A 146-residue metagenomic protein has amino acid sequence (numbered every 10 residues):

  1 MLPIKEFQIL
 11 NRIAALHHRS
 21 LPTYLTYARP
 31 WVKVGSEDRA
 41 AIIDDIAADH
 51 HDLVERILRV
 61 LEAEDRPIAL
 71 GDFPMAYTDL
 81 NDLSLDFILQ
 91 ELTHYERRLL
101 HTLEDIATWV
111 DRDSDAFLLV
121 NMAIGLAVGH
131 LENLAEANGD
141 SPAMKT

Functional and structural regions predicted by a protein language model:
M1-A47: N-terminal leader/targeting helix
P3-L10, L85, D140-T146: Membrane-interacting alpha-helical segments
I9-L16, S20-Y27, T78-L126, H130: Acidic/histidine-rich alpha-helical segments that form the ligand environment of transition-metal centers
Y27-G35, I106-V110, N138-S141: Secondary-structure edge/capping motif, primarily at the C-terminal ends of alpha-helices and the immediately following
V34, A63-D72, Y95-L100, D113 (+1 more regions): Short alpha-helical linear motifs
E37-G71, N133-P142: Conserved alpha-helical segments that form or flank metal/cofactor-binding pockets of metalloenzymes
E55-H94: Carboxylate-rich helix-loop segments that flank metal/cofactor sites and access channels in metalloenzymes
V120-T146: Short, contiguous alpha-helical
